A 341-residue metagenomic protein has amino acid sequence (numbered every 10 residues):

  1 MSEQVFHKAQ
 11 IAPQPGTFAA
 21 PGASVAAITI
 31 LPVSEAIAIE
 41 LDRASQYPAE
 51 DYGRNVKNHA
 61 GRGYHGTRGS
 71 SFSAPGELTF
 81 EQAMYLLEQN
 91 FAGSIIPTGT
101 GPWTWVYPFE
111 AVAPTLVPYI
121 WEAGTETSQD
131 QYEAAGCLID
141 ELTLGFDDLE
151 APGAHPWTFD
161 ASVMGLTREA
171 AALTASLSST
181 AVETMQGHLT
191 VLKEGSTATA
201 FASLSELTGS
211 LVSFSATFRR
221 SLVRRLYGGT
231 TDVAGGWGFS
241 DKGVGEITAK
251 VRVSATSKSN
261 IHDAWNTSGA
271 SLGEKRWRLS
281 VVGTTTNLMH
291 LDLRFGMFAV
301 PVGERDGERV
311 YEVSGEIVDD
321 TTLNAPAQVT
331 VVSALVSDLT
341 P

Functional and structural regions predicted by a protein language model:
M1-P341: Signature of extracytoplasmic/envelope-associated structural regions
